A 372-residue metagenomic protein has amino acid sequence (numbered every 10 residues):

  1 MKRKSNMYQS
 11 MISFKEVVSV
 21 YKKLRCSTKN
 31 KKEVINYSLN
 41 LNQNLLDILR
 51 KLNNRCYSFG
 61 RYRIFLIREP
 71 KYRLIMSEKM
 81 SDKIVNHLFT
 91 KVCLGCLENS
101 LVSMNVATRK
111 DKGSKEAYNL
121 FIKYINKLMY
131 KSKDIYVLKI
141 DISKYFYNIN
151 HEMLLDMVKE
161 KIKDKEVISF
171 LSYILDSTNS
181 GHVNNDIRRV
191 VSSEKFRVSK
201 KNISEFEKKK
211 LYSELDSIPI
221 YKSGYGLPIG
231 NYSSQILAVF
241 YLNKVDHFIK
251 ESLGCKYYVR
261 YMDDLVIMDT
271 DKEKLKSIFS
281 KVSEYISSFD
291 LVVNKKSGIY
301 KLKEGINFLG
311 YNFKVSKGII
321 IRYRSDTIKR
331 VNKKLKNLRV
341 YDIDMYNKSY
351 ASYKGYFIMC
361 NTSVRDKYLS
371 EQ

Functional and structural regions predicted by a protein language model:
M1-L46: Non-catalytic, polymerase-adjacent accessory regions of viral genome-replication enzymes
R3-M7, V92-N150: Active-site-proximal segment of RNA-dependent polymerases
Q43-Y72: Active-site-flanking structural segment that lines cofactor/substrate pockets
K51, Y124, L128-M262, V266-K281 (+1 more regions): Conserved polymerase palm-domain catalytic core
G60-Y62, V259-D263, K295-K296: Short Gly/Ser/Thr- and Asp/Glu-enriched loop/turn motifs at secondary-structure junctions
I75-S103, I203-K210, E214-D216: Glycine/proline-rich, flexible active-site/cofactor-binding loop segments that harbor closely spaced acidic
E78, K83, H87, E214-G224 (+4 more regions): Right-hand nucleic-acid polymerase module
I162, S283-L291: A common structural junction motif
